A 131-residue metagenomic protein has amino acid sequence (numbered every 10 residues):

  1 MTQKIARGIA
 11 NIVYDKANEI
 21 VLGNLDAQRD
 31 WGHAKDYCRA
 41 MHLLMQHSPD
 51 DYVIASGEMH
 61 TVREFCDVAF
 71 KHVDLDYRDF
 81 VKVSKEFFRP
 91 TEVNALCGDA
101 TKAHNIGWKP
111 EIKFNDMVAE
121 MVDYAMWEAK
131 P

Functional and structural regions predicted by a protein language model:
M1-P131: C-terminal substrate-binding subdomain of Rossmann-fold SDR/epimerase-dehydratase oxidoreductases
